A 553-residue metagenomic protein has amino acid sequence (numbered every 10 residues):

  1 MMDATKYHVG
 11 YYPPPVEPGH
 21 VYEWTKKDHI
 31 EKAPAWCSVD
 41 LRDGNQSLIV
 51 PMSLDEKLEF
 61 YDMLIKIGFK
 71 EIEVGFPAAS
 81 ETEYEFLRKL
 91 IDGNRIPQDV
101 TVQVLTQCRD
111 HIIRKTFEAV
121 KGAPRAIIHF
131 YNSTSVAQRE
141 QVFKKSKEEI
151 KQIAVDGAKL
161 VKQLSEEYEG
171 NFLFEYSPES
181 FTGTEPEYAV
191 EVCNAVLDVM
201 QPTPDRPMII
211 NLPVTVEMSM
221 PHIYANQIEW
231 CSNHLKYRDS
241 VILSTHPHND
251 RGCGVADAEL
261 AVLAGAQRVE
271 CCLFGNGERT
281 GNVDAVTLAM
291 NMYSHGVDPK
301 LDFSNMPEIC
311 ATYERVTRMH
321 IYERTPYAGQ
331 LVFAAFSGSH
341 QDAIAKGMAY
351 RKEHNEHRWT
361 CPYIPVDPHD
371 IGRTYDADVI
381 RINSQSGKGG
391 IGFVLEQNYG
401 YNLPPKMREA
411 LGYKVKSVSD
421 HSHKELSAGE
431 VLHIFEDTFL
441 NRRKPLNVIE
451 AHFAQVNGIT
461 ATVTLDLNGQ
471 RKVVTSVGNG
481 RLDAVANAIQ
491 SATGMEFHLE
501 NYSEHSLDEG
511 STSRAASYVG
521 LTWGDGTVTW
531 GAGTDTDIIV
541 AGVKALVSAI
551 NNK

Functional and structural regions predicted by a protein language model:
M1-D110, V379-I382, S386, G392: N-terminal capping/small domains of soluble enzymes
M2-R42, G296-T475, S511-R514: A mid-to-C-terminal "edge-of-domain" accessory segment
A4, Y11, W36, M52-E71 (+3 more regions): Alpha/beta enzyme core
D43, S47, P77-E81, S135-A137 (+5 more regions): Short, small-residue-enriched loops and turns at beta-alpha junctions that line or gate enzyme active sites
L212-V214, I242, E270-E278, M290-D302 (+3 more regions): Short beta-alpha connecting loops at secondary-structure transitions that line or flank enzyme active sites
S219-K352: Catalytic alpha/beta core domains of metabolic enzymes, predominantly
A461-L465, L507-W530: Positively charged, aromatic-enriched nucleic acid-contacting surfaces
T527-W530, T534-K553: Mixed-charge, glycine-accented linear interaction segment located at domain edges/termini
